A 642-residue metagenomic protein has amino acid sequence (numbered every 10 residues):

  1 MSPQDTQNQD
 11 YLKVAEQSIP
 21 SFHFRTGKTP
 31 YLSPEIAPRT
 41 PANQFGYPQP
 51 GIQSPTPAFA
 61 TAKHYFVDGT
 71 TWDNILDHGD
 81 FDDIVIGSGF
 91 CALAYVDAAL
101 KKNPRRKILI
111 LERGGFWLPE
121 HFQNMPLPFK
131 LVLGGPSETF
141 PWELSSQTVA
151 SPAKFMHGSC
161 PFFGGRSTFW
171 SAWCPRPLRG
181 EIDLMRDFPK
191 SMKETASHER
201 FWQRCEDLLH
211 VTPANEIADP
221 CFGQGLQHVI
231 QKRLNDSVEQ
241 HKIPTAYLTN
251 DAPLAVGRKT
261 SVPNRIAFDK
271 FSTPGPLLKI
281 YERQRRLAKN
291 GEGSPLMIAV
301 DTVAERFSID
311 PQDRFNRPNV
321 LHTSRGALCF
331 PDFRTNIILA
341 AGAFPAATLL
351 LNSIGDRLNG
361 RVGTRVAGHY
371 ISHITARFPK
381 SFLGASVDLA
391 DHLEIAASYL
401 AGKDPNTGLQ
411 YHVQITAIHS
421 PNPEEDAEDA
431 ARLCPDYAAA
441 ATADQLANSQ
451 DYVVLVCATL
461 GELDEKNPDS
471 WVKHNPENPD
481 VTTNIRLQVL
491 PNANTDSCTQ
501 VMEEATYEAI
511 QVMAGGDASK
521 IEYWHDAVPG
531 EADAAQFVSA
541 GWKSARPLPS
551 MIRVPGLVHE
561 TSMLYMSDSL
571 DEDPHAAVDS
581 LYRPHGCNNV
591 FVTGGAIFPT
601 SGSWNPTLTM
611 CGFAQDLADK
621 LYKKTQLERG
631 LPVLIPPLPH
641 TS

Functional and structural regions predicted by a protein language model:
S2-D83, K101-R105, K623-S642: Extreme N-terminal leader/targeting segments of oxidoreductases
H23-G51, E181, M185-P311, K520-W542 (+2 more regions): Conserved redox-cofactor binding core of oxidoreductases
D80-I110: N-terminal Rossmann-like FAD-binding beta1-loop-alpha1 element of flavoenzymes
A98-P128, R306-D310, N319-K403, G594 (+2 more regions): Glycine-rich loop(s) and the adjacent beta-strand/alpha-helix scaffold that form part
H121-Q123, P128-D219, A458, L463-E477: Redox-cofactor-proximal catalytic regions of oxidoreductases
H157, N359-V362, I371-E503, V554-S562 (+2 more regions): FAD cofactor-binding and catalytic pocket of flavoenzymes
A299-V300, E305-S308, E504, E508-T600 (+1 more regions): A glycine-rich dinucleotide-binding beta-alpha-beta segment and adjacent secondary-structure elements that constitute
T600-A618: A conserved FAD-binding loop/helix module that cradles the flavin
